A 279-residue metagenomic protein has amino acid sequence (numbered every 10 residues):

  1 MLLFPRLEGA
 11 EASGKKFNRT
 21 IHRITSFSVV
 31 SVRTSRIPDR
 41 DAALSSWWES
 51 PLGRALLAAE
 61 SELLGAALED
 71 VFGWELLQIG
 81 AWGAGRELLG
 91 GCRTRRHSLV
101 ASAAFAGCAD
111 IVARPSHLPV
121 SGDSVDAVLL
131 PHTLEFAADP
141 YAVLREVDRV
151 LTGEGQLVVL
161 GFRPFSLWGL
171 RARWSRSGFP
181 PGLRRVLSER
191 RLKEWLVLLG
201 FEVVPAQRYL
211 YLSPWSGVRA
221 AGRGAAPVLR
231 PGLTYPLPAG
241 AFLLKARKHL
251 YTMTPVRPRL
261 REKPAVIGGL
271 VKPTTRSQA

Functional and structural regions predicted by a protein language model:
F27-E69: Class I SAM-dependent methyltransferase Rossmann-like catalytic core, especially the SAM/SAH-binding loop
A67-L118: Class I SAM-dependent methyltransferase SAM/SAH-binding core
S116-V128: A short acidic, Gly/Pro-enriched loop at the edge of an enzyme's catalytic core that lines a small-molecule cofactor
Y141-Q156: A short glycine-rich, Lys/Arg-flanked "PGG" loop and its adjoining helix->strand segment in the class I
Q156-L183: Conserved class I S-adenosyl-L-methionine
L183-A206: Short alpha-helix
V204-V228, L237-A239: Conserved catalytic loop of SAM-dependent methyltransferase domains
P227-A279: C-terminal lobe and adjacent flexible extensions of AdoMet/dcAdoMet transferase-like proteins
